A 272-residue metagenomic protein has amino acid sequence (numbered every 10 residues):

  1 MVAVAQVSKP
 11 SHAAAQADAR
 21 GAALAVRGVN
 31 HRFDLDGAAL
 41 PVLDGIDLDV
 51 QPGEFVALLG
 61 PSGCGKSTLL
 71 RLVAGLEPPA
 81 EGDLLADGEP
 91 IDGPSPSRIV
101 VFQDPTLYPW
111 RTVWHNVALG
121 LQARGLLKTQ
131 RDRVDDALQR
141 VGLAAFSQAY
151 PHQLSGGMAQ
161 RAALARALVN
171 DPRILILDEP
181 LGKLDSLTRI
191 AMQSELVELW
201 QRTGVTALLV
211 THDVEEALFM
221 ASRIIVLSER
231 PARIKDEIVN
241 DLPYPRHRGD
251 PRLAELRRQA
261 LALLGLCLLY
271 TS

Functional and structural regions predicted by a protein language model:
D34-D36, R111, H115-R131, R140-V141: ABC-type ATPase nucleotide-binding domains, specifically the catalytic core motifs of the NBD
L59-P61: The feature captures the beta-strand-to-loop junction immediately N-terminal to the Walker
A74: Helix-to-loop junction immediately C-terminal to a conserved catalytic motif
G82-P94: Conserved ABC transporter NBD signature motif
V101, L164: Hydrophobic anchor residue at the start of the ABC signature
A149-H152, N170: Conserved signature/switch motifs of ABC ATPase nucleotide-binding domains
Y270-T271: Conserved small/polar residues in nucleotide/adenosyl-binding loops
